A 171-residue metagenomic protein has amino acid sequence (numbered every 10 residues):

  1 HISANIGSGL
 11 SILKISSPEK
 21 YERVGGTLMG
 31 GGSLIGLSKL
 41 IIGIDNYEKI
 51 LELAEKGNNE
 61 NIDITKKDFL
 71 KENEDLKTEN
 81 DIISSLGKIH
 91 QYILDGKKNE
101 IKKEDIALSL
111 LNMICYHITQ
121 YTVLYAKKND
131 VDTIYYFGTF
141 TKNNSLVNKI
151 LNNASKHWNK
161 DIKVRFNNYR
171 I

Functional and structural regions predicted by a protein language model:
H1-N5, G26: Short glycine-aspartate micro-motif
S3, G9-I15: Short beta-strand scaffold segments in enzyme catalytic cores
I6-G9, V131-N144, N167-N168: Glycine-rich beta-strand-to-loop/alpha-helix junction loops that act as flexible
L13-S17, Y21, N144-N153: Short Gly/Thr/Asp-enriched flexible loops that form oxyanion-binding sites at enzyme active sites
P18-K71: Glycine-rich phosphate-binding loop plus the immediately following alpha-helix
D75-T133, F140: Adenine-nucleotide phosphate-binding core of ATP-dependent small-molecule kinases
L151-I171: Conserved phosphate-binding/catalytic loops in two-lobed NTP-binding clefts
